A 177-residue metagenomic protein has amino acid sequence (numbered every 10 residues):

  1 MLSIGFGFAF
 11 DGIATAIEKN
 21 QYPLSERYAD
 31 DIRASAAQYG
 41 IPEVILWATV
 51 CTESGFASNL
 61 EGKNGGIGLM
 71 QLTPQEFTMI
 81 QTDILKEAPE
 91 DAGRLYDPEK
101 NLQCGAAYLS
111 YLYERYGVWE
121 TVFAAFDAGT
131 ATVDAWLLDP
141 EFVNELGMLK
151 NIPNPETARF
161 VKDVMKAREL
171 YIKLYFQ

Functional and structural regions predicted by a protein language model:
M1-D11: Hydrophobic membrane-insertion alpha-helices, especially the h-region of bacterial N-terminal signal peptides
A9-S58, Q81-I84, A167, L174-Y175: Export/targeting segments at the very N-terminus of extracytoplasmic proteins
I17-Y22, I32-S35, S58-I67, E87-P98 (+2 more regions): Second-shell loop/turn segments in exported
D30-A34, W47, T78, Q103-S110 (+4 more regions): Solvent-exposed, polar/charged alpha-helical surfaces in well-ordered, non-transmembrane soluble domains, broadly
V44-W47, L60, Y116-A125, Y175-Q177: Surface-exposed patches in mature extracellular/periplasmic domains of secreted proteins
C51-E76, Y108, G129: Cell-wall polysaccharide-cleaving catalytic domain and substrate-binding groove, primarily in peptidoglycan/chitin
N64-E87, C104-G105, W136, V143: Substrate-binding/active-site groove segments that recognize and process beta-1,4-linked N-acetyl-hexosamine
A124-Q177: Catalytic and substrate-binding regions of cell-wall glycan-acting enzymes that process beta-1,4-linked
